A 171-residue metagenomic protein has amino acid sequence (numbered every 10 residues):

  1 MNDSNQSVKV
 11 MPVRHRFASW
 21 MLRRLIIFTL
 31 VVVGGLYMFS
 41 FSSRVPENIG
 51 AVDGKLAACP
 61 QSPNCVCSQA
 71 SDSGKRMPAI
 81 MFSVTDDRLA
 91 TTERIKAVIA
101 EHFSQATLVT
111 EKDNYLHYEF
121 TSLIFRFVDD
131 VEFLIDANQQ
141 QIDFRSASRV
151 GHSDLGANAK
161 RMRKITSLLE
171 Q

Functional and structural regions predicted by a protein language model:
Q6-R23, G35-Q171: Ser/Thr-rich, low-complexity intrinsically disordered terminal regions
I26-G34: Core hydrophobic alpha-helical transmembrane segments of single-pass membrane proteins
